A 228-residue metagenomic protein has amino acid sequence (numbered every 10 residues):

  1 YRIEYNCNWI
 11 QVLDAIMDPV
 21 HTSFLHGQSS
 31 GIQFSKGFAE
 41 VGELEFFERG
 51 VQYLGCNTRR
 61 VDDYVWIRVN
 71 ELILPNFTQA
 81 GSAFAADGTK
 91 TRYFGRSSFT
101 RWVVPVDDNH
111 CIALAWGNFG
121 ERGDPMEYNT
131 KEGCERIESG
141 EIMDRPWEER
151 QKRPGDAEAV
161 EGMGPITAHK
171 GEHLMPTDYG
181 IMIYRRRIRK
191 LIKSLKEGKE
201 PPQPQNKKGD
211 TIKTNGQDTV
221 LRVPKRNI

Functional and structural regions predicted by a protein language model:
Y1-I228: C-terminal catalytic domain of Rieske-type non-heme iron oxygenases
